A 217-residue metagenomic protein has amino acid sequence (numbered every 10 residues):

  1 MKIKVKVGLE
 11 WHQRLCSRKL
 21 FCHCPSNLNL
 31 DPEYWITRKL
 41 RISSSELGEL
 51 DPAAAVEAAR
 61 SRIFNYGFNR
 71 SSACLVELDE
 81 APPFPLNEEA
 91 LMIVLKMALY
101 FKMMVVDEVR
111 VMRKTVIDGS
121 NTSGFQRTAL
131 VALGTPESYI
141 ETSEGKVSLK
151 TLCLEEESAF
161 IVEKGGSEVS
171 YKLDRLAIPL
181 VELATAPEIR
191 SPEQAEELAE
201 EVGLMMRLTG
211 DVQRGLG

Functional and structural regions predicted by a protein language model:
M1-G217: Basic, nucleic-acid-interacting segments
